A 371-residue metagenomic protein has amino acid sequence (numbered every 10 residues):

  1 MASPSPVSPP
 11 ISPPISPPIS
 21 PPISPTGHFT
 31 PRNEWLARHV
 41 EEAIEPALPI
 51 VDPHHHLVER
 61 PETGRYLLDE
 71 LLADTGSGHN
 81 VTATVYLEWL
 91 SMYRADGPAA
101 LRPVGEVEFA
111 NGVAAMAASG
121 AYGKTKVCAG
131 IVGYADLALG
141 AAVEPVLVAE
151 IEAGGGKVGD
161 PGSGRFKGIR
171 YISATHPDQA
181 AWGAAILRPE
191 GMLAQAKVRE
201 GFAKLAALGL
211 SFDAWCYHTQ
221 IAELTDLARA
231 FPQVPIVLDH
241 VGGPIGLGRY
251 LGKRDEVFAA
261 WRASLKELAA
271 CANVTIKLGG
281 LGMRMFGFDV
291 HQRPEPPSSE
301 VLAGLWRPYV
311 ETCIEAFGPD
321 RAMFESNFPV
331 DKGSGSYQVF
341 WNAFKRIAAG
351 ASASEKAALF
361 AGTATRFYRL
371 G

Functional and structural regions predicted by a protein language model:
A2-S8, S12, S16, S20-P49 (+5 more regions): Mid-to-C-terminal alpha-helical segments outside catalytic/metal-binding sites
S24-R38, P98-Q220, D226-R229, G242 (+1 more regions): Active-site gating/metal-coordination segments in enzymes
T26-F29, L187-M323, S334: Catalytic pocket-lining loop regions of alpha/beta-barrel enzymes, especially the amidohydrolase/enolase/GH5 lineages
R38-I44, L68-G78, A141-G164, A222-P232 (+2 more regions): Short amphipathic alpha-helices and their capping/turn segments at secondary-structure boundaries
P49-R60, L238-V241: Histidine-centered catalytic micro-motifs
H54, T84, A110, I131 (+6 more regions): Conserved, mostly hydrophobic/aromatic
H56, L90, D136, I172 (+3 more regions): Catalytic metal-binding/acid-base residues of hydrolase active sites
R60-K126: Alpha-helical scaffold segments that flank or form the walls of functional sites
